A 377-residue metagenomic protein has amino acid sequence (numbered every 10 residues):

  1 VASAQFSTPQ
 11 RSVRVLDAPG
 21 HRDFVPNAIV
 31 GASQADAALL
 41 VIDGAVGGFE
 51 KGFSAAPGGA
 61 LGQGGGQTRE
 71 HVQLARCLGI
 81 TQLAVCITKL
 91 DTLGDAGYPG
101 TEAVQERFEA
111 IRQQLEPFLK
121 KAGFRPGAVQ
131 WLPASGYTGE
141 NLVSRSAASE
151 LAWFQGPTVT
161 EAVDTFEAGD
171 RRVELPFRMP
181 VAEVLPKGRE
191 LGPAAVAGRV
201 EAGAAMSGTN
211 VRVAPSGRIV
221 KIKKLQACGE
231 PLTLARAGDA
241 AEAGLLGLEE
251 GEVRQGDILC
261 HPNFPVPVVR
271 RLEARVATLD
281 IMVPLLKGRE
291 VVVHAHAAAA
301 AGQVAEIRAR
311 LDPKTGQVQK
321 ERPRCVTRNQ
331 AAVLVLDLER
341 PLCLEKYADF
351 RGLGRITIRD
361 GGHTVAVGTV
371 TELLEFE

Functional and structural regions predicted by a protein language model:
V1, Q10, P19-F24, V30-Q34 (+15 more regions): Charged, alpha-helix-enriched surfaces in structured cytosolic catalytic cores of large nucleotide-utilizing machines
V1-R14, A55-P57, G136, P176-M179: P-loop NTPase nucleotide-binding/switch module
T8-R11, K187-E377: C-terminal effector/interaction modules appended to NTPase cores
P9, G31, A35, V41-A45 (+13 more regions): Conserved, well-folded catalytic cores of nucleic-acid-processing and energy-transducing macromolecular machines
Q10-R14, A18-F24, S33-E109: Conserved Switch II/interswitch segment of TRAFAC-class P-loop GTPases
D17, A28, L39, A75 (+8 more regions): Residue-level signature of catalytic and energy-coupling elements of molecular machines, predominantly ATP/GTP-dependent
I29, G52-S54, Y98-P99, R145-S146 (+1 more regions): Short coil/turn segments at secondary-structure boundaries
T81, T92-P176, P180-L185: Canonical P-loop GTPase G-domain recognition
